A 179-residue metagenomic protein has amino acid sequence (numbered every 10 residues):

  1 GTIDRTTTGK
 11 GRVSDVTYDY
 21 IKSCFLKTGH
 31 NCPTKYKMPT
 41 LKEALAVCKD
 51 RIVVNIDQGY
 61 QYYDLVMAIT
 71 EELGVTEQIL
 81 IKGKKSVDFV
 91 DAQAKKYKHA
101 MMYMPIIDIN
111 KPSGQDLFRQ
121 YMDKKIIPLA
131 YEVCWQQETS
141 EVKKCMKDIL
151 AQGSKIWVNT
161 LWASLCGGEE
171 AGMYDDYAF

Functional and structural regions predicted by a protein language model:
G1-K10, I69, E169-Y177: Aromatic- and acidic-residue-enriched segments that line the glycan-binding/catalytic groove of carbohydrate-active
G1-K49: An active-site metal/cofactor-coordinating segment within enzyme catalytic domains
G1-T2, F25, Q58-Y60, K85 (+1 more regions): A mature extracytoplasmic/lumenal domain signature
T6, P105-I106, N159-T160: Generic beta-sheet signal
N31-K35, P112-F179: C-terminal active-site rim and adjoining tail of enzyme catalytic domains
T34-Y36, V53-Y62, G74-E141: Catalytic beta/alpha-barrel core
L41, V47-Y63, F179: Active-site groove signature of glycoside hydrolases
L45, K49, M67-G74, V90-K98 (+1 more regions): Surface-exposed amphipathic alpha-helices with a cationic face
